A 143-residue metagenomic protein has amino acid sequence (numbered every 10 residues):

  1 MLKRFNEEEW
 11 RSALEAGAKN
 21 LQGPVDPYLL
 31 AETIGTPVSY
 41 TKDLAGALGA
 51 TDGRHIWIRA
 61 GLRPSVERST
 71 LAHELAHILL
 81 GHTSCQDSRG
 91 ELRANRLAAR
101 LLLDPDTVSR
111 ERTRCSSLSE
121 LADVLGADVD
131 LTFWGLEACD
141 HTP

Functional and structural regions predicted by a protein language model:
M1-P143: Active-site hotspot residues in diverse enzymes, especially metal/ion-binding acidic/histidine motifs
